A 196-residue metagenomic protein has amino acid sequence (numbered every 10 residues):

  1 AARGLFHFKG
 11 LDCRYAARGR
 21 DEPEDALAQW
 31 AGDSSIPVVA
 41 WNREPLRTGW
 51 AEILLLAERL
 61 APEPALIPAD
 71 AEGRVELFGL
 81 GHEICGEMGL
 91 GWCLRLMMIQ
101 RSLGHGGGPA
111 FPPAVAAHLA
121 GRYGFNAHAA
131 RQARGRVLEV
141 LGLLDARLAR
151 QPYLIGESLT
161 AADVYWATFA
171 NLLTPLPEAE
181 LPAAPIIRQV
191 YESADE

Functional and structural regions predicted by a protein language model:
A1-F111: GST-like domain detector, emphasizing the conserved glutathione-binding G-site in the N-terminal thioredoxin-like
G86-Q189: GST-like fold's C-terminal all-alpha helical module
E192-A194: Intrinsically disordered, low-complexity polar regions and short flexible loop motifs
